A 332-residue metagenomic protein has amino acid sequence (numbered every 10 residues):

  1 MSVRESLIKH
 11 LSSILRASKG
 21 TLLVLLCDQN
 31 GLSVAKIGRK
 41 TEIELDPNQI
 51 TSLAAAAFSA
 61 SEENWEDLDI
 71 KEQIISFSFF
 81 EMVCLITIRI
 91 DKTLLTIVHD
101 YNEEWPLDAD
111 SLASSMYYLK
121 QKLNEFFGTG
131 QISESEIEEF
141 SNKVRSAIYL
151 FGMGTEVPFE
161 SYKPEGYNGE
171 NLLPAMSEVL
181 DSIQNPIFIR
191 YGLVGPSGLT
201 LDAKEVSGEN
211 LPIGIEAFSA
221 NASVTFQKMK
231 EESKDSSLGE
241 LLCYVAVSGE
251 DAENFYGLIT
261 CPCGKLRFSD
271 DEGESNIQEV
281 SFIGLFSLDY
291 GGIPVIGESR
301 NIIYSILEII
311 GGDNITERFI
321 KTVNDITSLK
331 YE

Functional and structural regions predicted by a protein language model:
S2-T21, Q29-F188, S197-E332: Acidic, low-complexity cytosolic segments
